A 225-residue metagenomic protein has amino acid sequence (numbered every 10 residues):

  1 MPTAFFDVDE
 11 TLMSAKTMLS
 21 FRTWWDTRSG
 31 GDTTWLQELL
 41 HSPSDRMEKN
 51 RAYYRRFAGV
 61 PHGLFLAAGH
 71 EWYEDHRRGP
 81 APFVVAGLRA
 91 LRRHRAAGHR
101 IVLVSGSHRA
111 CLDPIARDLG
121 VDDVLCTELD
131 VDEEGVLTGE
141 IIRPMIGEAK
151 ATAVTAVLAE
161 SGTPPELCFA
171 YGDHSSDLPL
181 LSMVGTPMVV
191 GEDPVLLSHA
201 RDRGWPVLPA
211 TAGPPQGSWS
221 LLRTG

Functional and structural regions predicted by a protein language model:
M1, A68, E74-G225: C-terminal cap/substrate-recognition subdomain and adjoining C-terminal extension of metal-dependent phosphatase-like
M1-S44: Active-site neighborhood of HAD-like aspartate-dependent phosphohydrolases
W25, K49-G59: Helix-loop "lid/cap" segments that line or gate small-molecule binding pockets
M47-A52, G69-E74: Glycine-/proline-rich flexible loop or hinge segments
V60, L64-A67: Conserved catalytic-core helix/loop/strand module for nucleotide-ribose chemistry
